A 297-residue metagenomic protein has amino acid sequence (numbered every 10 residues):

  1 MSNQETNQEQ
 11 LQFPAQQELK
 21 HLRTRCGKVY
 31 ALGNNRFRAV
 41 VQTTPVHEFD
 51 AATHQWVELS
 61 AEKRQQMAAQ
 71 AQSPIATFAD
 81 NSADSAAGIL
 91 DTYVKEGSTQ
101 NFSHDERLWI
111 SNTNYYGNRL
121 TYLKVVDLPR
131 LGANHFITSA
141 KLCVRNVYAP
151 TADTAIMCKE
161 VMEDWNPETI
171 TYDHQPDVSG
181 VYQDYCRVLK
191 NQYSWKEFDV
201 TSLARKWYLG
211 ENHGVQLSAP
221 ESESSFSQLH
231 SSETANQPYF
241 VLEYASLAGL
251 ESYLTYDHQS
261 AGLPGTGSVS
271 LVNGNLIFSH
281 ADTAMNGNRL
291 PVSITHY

Functional and structural regions predicted by a protein language model:
S2-P74, F240-Y297: Intrinsically disordered, low-complexity segments enriched in small residues
A71-E96: Juxtadomain low-complexity/linker regions and immediately adjacent membrane-anchoring helices
V94-A149: A short beta-strand-loop element at or near the start of a globular domain
F102, Y115-G117, F136, A149-A152 (+3 more regions): Extracellular/periplasmic catalytic domains that process cell-envelope and extracellular macromolecules
T121, H135, T154-I156, P238: Short beta-strand/loop motifs in extracellular/secreted proteins, especially within beta-sandwich accessory domains
V125, A140-L142, C158, F198 (+3 more regions): Residue-level detector of buried hydrophobic side-chain packing in well-ordered secondary-structure elements
N146-H213: Beta-strand-rich interaction/scaffold domains
W207-A248: Proprotein-processing/basic-patch segments
